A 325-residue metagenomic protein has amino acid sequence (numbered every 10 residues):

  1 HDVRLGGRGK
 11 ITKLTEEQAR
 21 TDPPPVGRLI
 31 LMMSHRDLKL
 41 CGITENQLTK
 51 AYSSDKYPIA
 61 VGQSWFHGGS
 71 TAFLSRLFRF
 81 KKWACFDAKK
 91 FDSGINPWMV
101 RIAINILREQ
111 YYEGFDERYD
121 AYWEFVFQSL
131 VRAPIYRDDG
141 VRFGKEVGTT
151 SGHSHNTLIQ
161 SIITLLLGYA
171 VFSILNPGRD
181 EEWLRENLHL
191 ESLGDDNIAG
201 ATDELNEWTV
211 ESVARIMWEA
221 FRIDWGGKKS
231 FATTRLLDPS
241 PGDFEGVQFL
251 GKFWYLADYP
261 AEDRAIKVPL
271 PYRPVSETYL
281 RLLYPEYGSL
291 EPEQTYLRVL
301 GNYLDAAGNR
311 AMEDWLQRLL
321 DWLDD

Functional and structural regions predicted by a protein language model:
H1-P25, T71-F78, Y119-K145, E313-D325: Active-site-adjacent bridging/hinge elements
H1-Y111, T150: Conserved two-metal-ion catalytic palm core of "right-hand" nucleic acid polymerases, unifying RNA-dependent RNA
H35-Q47, I162-A170, R298-A306: Short, hydrophobic/amphipathic alpha-helical patches that form generic packing surfaces within helical domains
N46-K56, G168-N176, D258-A261, A311: Short helix-capping/linker segments at secondary-structure and domain boundaries
A51-A72, I174-G194, R273-V275: Short alpha-helical "patches" and their helix-cap loops
I59-G68, E113-V126, W183, I223-D238: A generic structural motif
R79-L193, I198-W208, G246, M312: Conserved polymerase palm-domain catalytic core
F143, V147, T202-K228, T234-D325: Active-site and adjacent loop segments of nucleotide-processing enzymes that use two-metal-ion phosphate chemistry
